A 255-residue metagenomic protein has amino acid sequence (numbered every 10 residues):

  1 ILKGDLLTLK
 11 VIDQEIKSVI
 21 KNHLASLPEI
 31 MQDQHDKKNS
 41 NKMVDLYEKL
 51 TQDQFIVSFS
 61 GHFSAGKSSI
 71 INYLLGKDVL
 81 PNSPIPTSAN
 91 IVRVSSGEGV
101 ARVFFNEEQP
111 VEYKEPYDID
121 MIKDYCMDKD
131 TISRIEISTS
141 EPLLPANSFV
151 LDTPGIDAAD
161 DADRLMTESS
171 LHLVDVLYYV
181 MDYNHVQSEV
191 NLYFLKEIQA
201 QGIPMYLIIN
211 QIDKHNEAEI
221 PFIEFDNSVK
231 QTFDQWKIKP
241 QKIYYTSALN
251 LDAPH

Functional and structural regions predicted by a protein language model:
I1-H35: Charged, amphipathic alpha-helical linker segments immediately N-terminal to NTP-binding catalytic cores
E15, S26, K42, D120-M121 (+1 more regions): Exposed alpha-helical structural elements
L24, S40-M43, K67: Alpha-helix initiation and N-capping motif
M31-Q54: Long amphipathic alpha-helical scaffold segments
E48-H255: Globular "head" domains of long coiled-coil molecular machines
